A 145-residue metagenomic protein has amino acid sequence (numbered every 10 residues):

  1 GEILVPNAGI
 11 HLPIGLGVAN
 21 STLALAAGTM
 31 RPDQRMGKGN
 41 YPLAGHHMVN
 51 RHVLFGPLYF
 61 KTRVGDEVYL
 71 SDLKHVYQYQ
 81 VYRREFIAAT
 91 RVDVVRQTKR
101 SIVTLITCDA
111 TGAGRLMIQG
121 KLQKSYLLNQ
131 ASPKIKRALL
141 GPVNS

Functional and structural regions predicted by a protein language model:
G1-S145: Solvent-exposed, non-transmembrane regions of membrane-associated and secreted proteins
